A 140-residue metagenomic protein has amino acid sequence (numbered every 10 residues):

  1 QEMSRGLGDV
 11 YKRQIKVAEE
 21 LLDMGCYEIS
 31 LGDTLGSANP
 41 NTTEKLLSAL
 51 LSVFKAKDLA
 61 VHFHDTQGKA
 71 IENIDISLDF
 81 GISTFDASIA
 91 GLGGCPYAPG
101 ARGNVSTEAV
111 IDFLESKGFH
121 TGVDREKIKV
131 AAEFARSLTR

Functional and structural regions predicted by a protein language model:
Q1-Y11: Single conserved hydrophobic/aromatic residue that forms the stacking wall/gate of nucleotide- or nucleobase-binding
I29, G81, V110: Conserved, mostly hydrophobic/aromatic
I29-L31, L59-F63, F85-A87: Hydrophobic faces of well-ordered beta-strands that scaffold small-molecule active sites in alpha/beta enzyme cores
D33, S83-P99, G103: Glycine-rich phosphate-binding active-site loops on the catalytic face of alpha/beta enzymes
T43-V61, N104-H120: Alpha-helix-loop-beta-strand connector modules within alpha/beta enzyme cores
G68-F80: Catalytic cores of alpha/beta
R102-R140: C-terminal alpha-helical cap/extension of soluble enzyme domains
